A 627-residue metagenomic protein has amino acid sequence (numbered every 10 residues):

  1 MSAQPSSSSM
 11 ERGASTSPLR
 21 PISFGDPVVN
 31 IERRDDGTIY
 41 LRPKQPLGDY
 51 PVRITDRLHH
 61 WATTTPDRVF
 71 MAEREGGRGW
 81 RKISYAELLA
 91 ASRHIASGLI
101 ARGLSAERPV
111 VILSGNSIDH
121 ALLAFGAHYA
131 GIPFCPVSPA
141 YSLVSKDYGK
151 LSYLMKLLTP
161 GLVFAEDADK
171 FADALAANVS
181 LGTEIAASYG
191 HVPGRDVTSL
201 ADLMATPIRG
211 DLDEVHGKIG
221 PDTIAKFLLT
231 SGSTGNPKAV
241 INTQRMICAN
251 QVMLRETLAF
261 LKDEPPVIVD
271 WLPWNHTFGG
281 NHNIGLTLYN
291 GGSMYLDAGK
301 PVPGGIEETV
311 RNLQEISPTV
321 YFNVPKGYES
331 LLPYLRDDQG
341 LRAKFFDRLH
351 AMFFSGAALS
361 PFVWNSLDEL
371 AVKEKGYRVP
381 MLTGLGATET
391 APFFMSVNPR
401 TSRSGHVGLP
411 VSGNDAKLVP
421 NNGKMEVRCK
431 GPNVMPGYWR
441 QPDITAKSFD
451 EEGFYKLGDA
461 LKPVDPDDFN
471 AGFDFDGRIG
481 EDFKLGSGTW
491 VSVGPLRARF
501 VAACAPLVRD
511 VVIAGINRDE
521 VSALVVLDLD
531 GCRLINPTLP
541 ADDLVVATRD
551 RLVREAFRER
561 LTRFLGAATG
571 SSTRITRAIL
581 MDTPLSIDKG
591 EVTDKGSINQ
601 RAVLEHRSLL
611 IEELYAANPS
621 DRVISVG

Functional and structural regions predicted by a protein language model:
P66-V69, A186-S188, V192-L229, N236 (+1 more regions): Conserved pre-ATP/AMP-binding loop-to-beta segment of ANL
M71-L122, S142-S152, L200-A205, N242-R245 (+1 more regions): Conserved AMP-binding/adenylate-forming core of the ANL superfamily
R81-A86, H216-K218, A225-V252: Conserved AMP-binding A3 loop
L89-I95, P207-G210, P221, V240-L261: Conserved structural elements of the adenylate-forming
Y141-A177, R209, N250-V269, V302-T319: Conserved ATP-dependent adenylate/AMP-binding module captured primarily in the ANL superfamily
D202, N290-G292, V310, T319-F322 (+3 more regions): Gly/Ser/Thr-rich phosphate-binding loop
C248-V267, W274-A343: Conserved AMP-binding/adenylation subdomain of ANL enzymes
M425-L485, V623: Conserved ATP-binding/catalytic segment of the ANL
